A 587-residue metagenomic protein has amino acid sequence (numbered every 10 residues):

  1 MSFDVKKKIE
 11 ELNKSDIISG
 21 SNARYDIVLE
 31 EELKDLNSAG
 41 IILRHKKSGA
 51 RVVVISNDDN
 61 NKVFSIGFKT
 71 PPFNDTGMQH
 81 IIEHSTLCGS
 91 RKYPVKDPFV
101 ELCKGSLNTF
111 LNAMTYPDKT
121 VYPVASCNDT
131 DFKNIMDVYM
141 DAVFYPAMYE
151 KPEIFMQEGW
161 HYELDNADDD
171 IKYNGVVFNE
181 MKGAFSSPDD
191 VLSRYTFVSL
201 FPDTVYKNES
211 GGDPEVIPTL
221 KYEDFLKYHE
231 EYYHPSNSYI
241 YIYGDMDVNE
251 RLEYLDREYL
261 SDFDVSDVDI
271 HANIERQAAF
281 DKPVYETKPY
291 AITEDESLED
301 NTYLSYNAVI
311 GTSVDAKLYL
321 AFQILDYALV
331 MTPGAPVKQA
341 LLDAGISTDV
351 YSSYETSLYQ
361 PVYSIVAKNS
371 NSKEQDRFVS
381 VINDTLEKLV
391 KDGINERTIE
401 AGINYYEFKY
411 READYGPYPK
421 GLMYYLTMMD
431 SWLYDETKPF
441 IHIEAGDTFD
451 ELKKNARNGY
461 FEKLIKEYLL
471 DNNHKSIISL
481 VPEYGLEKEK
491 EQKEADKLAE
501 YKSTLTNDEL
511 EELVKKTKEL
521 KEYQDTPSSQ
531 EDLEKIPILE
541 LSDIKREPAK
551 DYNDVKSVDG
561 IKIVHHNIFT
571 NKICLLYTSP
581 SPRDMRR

Functional and structural regions predicted by a protein language model:
S2-I18, G244, G402-I568: C-terminal regions of mature proteins
F3-L12, G89-R91, P98-Y228, L320-Q323 (+4 more regions): Acidic/histidine-enriched segments that form metal/cofactor-coordinating and catalytic pocket/exosite environments
S38-I42, E180-Y239, T312, K373 (+2 more regions): Histidine-acidic residue clusters that define the catalytic metal-binding segment of zinc metallopeptidase domains
A50-D59, S297-T302, D551-S579: Active-site-adjacent "gating/activation" loops or surface patches in catalytic cores
K69-T76: Short pre-active-site segment immediately N-terminal to the catalytic Zn-binding motif
T76, I81-H84, C88: Active-site recognition of the HExxH zinc-binding catalytic motif
Y239-N301, A413, Y501: An aromatic/glycine/proline-enriched structural segment found at the starts of mature extracellular/organellar domains
P582-R586: Single conserved hydrophobic/aromatic residue that forms the stacking wall/gate of nucleotide- or nucleobase-binding
